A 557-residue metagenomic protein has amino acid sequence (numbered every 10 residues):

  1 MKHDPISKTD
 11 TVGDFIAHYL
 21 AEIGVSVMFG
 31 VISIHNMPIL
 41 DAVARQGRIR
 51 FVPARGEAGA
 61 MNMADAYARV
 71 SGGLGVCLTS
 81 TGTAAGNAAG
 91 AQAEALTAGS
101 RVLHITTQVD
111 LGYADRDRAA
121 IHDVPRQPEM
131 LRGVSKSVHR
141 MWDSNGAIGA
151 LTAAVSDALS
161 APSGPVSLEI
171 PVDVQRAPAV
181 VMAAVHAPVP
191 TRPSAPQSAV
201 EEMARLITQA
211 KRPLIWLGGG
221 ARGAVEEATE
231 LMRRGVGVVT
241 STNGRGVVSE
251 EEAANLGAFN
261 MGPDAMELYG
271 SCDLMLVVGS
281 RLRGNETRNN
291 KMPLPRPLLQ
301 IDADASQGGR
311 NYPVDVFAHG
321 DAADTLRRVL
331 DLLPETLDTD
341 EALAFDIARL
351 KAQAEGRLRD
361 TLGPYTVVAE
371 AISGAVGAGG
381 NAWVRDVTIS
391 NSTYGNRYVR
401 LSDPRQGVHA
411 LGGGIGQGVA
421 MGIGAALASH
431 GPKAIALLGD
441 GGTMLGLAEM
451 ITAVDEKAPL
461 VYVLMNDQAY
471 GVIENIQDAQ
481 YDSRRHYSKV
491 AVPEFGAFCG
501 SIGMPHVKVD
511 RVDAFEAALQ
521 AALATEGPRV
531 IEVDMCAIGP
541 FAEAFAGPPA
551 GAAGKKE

Functional and structural regions predicted by a protein language model:
M1-K8, N145, V181-A183, R205 (+2 more regions): Phosphate/pyrophosphate-binding active-site segments
K2-T336, P459-Y462, E494: N-terminal alpha/beta PP-like core and its mobile active-site loop of ThDP/TPP-dependent enzymes
G13-I23, V31-I34, I39-Q46, I347-V419 (+1 more regions): Active-site diphosphate/adenylate-binding microenvironment
I32, T106, V172, T242 (+4 more regions): Short, small-residue-rich loop/turn micro-motifs
Y113-H122, Y269, G309-N311, F317-H319 (+2 more regions): Thiamine diphosphate
V134, A371-G379, C499-M504: A structural motif corresponding to the C-terminal end of an alpha-helix and its immediate exit/capping segment
V155, E201-A204, E226-E227, P263-A265 (+6 more regions): Generic recognition of flexible, low-complexity loop/linker segments
S160, G377-A378, V454-P459: Basic phosphate/pyrophosphate-binding loop/patch that engages nucleotide-derived ligands
